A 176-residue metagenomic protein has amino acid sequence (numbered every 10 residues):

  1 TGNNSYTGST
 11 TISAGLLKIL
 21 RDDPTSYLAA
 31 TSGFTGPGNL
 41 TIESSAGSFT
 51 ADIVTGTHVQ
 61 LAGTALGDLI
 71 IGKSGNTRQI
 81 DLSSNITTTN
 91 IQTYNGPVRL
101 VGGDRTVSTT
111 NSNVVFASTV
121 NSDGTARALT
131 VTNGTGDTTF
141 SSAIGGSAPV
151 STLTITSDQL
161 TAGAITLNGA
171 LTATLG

Functional and structural regions predicted by a protein language model:
T1-L40, A46-A65, N85-T88, T110-N111 (+2 more regions): Surface-exposed loop/turn positions within long extracellular repeat scaffolds, especially the passenger domains
A46, N95-A128, N133: Self-maturation zones of extracellular/virion spikes and adhesins
G47, N76, P97-R99, G136 (+1 more regions): Residue-level marker of positions within ordered structural domains that often coincide with functionally constrained
A65-G75, A128: Parallel beta-helix/beta-solenoid
